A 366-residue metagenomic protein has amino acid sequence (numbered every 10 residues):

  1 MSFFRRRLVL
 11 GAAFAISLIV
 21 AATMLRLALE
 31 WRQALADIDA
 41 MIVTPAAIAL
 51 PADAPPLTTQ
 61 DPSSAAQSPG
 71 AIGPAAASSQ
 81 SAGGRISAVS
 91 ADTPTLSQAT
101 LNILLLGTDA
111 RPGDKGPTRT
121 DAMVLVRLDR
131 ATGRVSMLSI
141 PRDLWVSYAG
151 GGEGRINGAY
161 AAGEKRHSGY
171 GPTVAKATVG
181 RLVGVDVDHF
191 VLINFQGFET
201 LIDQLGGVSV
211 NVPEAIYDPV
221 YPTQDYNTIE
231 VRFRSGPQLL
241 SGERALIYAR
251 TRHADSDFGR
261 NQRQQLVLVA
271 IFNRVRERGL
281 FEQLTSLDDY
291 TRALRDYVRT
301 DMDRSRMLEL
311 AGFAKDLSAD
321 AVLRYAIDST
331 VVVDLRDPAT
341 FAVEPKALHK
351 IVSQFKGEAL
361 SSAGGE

Functional and structural regions predicted by a protein language model:
S2-E366: Non-catalytic, solvent-exposed segments at the cell envelope interface
